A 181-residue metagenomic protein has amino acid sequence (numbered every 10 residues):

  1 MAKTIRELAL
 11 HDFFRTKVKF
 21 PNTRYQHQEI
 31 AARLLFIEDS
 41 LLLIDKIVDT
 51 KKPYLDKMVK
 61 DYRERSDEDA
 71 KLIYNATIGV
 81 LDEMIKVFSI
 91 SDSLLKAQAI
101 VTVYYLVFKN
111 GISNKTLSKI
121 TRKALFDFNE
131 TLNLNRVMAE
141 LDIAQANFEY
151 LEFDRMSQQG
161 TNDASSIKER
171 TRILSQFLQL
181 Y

Functional and structural regions predicted by a protein language model:
M1-V137, I143-E152, K168-Y181: Solvent-exposed functional surfaces
S157-D163: Transmembrane helical bundles and short interhelical boundary loops of multi-pass, membrane-embedded
